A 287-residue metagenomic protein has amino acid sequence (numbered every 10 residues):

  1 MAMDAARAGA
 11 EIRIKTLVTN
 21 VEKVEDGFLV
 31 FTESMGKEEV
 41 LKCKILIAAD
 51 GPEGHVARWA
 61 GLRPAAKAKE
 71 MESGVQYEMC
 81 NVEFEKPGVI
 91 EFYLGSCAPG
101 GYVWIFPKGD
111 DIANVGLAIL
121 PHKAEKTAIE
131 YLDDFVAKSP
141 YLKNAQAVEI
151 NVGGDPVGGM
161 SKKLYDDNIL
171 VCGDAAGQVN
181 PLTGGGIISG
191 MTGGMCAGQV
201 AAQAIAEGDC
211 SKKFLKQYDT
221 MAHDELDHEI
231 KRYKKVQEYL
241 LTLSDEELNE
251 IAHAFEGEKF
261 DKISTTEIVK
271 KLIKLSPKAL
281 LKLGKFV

Functional and structural regions predicted by a protein language model:
A2, F84, C97, V103 (+6 more regions): Short capping/connector residues at structural and topological boundaries
M3-A145, P156, G177: Predominantly flavin-linked oxidoreductase catalytic cores and closely associated redox partners
A6, A10-E11, A65, C80 (+8 more regions): Generic secondary-structure signature for well-ordered alpha-helical cores
L17, E70, E78, V89-Y93 (+9 more regions): Residue-level preference for alpha-helix termini and adjacent loops
N20, K123-V200, A206, K212: FAD/FMN-dependent oxidoreductases across multiple families
R58-K67, G116-K126, C196, V200-A201 (+1 more regions): Short secondary-structure transition/capping segments
V82-P87, K143, A147-E149, G154 (+2 more regions): Short flexible/disordered coil segments
A202-V287: C-terminal helical "tail/cap" subdomain of flavin- and related membrane-associated enzymes
